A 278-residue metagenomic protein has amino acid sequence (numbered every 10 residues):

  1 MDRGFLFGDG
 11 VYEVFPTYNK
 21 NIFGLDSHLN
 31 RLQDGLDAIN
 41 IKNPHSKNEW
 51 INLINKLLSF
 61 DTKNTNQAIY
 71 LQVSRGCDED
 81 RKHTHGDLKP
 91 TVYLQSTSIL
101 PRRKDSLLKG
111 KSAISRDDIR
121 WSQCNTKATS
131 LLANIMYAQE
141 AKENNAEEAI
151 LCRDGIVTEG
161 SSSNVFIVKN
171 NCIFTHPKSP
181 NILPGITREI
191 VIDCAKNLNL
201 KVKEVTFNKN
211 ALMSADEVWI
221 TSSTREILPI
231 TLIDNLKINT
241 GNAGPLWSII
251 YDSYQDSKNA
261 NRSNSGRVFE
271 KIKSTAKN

Functional and structural regions predicted by a protein language model:
M1-A149, R153-D154, S179, D193-N278: Conserved alpha/beta cores of soluble small-molecule-handling proteins
I156-K178, P184: Glycine- and Gly-Pro-enriched alpha-helical subdomains that act as flexible, kink-prone "lid/hinge" or packing modules
G185-I190: Feature captures the catalytic cores and cofactor-binding loops of soluble hydro-lyases/lyases that act on carboxylate
